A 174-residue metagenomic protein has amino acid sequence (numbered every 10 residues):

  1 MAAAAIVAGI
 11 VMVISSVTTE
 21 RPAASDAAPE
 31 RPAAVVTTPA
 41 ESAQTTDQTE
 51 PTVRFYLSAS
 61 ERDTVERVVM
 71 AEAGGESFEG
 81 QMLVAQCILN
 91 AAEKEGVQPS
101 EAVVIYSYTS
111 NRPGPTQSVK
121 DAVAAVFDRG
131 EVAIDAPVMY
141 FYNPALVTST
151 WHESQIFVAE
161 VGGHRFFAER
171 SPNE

Functional and structural regions predicted by a protein language model:
M1-L57, E174: N-terminal secretory targeting signals
P39, Q44-E174: Bacterial extracytoplasmic/cell-wall-associated proteins, especially those involved in peptidoglycan
